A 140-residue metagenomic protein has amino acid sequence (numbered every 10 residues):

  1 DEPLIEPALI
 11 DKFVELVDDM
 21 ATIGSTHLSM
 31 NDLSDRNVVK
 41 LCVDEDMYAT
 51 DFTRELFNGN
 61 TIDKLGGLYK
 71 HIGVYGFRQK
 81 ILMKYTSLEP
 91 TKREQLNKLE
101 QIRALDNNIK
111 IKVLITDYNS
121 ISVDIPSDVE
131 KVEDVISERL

Functional and structural regions predicted by a protein language model:
P3-I5, S120: A short, conserved beta-strand element in the Rossmann-like catalytic core that flanks the donor/metal-binding loop
I5-E89: Conserved core of the sugar-phosphate nucleotidyltransferase
G66-L140: Conserved alpha/beta core of the MobA/IspD/sugar-nucleotide pyrophosphorylase nucleotidyltransferase superfamily
